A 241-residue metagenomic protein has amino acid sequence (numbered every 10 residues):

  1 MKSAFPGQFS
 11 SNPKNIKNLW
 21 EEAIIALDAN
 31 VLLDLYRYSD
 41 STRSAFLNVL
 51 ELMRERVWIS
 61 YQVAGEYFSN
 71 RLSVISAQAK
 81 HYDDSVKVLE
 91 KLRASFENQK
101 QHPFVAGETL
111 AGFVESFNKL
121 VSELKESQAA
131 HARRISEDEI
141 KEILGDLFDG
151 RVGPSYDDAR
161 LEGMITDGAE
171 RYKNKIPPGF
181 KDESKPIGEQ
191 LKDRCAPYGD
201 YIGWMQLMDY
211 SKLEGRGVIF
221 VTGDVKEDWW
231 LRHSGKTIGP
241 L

Functional and structural regions predicted by a protein language model:
K2-V218, V225-L241: Active-site-proximal, substrate-binding regions of enzyme catalytic domains and RNA-binding/basic surfaces
